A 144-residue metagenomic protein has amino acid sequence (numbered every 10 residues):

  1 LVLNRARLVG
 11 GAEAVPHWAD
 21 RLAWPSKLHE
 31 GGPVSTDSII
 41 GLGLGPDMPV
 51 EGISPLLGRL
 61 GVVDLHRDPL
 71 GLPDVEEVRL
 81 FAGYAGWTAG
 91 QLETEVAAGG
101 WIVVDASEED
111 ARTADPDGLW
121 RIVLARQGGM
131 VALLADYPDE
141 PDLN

Functional and structural regions predicted by a protein language model:
L1-F81, A85-N144: A short aromatic-anchored loop/beta-hairpin motif
